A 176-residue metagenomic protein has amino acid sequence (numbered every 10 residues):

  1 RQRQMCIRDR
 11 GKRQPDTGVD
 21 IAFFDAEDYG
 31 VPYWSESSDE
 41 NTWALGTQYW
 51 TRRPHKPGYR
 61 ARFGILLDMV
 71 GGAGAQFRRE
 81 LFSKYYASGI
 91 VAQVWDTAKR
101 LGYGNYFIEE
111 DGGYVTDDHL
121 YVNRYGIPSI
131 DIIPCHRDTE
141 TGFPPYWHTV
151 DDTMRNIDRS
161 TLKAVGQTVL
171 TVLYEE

Functional and structural regions predicted by a protein language model:
Q2-I7: Short, small-residue-biased leader/transition segments that mark boundaries at the very start of proteins
R8-S37: Short helix-loop-beta-strand segments that form the rim/entrance of peptidase-like active sites
G11-K12, T51, H55, W95 (+1 more regions): Short amphipathic alpha-helical segments and helix-helix/interface helices
K12, E40-W43, S83-A87: Short capping loops/turns at secondary-structure boundaries
R13-D16, K56-Y59, N123-Y125: Extracellular/periplasmic catalytic domains that process cell-envelope and extracellular macromolecules
G30-T51: Active-site/substrate-binding loop(s) of hydrolase catalytic cores
A44-M69: A glycine-rich helix N-cap at a beta->alpha junction
F63, V70-E176: Active-site-adjacent substrate-binding region of metalloamidase/peptidase-like peptide-processing proteins
